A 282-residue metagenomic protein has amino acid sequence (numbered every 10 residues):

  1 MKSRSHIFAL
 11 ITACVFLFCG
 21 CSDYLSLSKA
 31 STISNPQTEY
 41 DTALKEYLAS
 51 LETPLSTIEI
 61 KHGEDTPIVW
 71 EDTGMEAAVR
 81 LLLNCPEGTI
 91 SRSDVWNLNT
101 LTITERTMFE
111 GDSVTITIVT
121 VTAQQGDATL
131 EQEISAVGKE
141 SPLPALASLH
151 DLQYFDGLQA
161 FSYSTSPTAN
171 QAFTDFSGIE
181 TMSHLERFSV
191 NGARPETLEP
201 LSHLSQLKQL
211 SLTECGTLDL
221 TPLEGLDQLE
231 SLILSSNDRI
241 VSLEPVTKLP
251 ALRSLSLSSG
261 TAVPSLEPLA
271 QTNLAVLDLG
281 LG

Functional and structural regions predicted by a protein language model:
M1-F8: Bacterial N-terminal signal peptides that target proteins for export
L10-V15: Gram-negative bacterial Sec-dependent N-terminal signal peptides
S28-T32: Boundary at the C-terminal end of the N-terminal hydrophobic targeting segment
N35-A147, A275-G280: The feature captures the LRR N-terminal capping module
T100-A123, A128-S148, G157-G178, H184-T197 (+5 more regions): Concave beta-strand-loop units of leucine-rich repeat
